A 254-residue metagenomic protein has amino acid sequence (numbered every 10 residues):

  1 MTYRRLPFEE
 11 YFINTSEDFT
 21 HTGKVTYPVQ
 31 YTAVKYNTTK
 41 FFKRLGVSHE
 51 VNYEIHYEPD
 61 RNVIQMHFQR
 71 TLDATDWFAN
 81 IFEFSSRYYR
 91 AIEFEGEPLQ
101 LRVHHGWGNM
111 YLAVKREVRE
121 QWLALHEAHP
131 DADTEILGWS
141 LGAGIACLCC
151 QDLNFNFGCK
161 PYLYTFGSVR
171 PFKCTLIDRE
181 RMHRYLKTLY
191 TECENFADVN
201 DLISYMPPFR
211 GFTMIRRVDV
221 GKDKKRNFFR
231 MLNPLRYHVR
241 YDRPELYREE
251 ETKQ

Functional and structural regions predicted by a protein language model:
M1-L137, L141-Q254: Non-catalytic, mobile gating and regulatory segments of ester bond hydrolases
